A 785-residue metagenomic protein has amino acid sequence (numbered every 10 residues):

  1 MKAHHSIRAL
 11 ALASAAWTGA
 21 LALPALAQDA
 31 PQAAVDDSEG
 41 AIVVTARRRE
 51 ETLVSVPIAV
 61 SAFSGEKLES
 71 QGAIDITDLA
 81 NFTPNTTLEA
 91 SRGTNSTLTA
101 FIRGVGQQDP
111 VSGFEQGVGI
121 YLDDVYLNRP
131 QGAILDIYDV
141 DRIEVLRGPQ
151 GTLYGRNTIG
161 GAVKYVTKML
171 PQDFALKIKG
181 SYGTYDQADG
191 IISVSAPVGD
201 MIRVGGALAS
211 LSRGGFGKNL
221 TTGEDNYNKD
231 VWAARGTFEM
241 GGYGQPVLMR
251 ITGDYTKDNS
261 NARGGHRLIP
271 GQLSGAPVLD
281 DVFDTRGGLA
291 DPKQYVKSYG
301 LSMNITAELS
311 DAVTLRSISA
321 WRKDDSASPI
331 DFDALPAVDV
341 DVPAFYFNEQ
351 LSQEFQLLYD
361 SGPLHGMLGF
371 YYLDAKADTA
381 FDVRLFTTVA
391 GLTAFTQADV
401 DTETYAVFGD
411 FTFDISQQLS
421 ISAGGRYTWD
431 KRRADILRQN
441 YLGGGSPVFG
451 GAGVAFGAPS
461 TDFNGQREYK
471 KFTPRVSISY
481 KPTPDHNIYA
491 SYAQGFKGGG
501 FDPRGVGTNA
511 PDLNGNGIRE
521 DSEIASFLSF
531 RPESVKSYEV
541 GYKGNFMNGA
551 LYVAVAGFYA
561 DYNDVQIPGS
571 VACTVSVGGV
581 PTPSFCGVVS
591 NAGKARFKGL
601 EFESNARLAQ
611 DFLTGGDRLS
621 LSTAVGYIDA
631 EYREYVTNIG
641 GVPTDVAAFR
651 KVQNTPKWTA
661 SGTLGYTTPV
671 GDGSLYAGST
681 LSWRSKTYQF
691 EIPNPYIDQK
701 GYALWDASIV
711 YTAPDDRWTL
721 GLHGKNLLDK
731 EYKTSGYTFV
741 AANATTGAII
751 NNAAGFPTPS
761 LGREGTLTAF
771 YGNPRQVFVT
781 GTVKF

Functional and structural regions predicted by a protein language model:
M1-Q71, T77-N81, S195, M249 (+3 more regions): N-terminal Sec signal peptide and the immediately downstream disordered periplasmic leader that contains the TonB box
D37-D173, V540: Acidic, small-polar-rich N-terminal luminal/periplasmic segments of exported/outer-membrane proteins
E115-G117, R129, I137-R147, T152-N219 (+7 more regions): Outer-membrane beta-barrel translocator/receptor signature
P171-D173, S181, I192-A290, D324-V338 (+5 more regions): Periplasmic-side early beta-strands and strand-to-turn transitions of outer-membrane beta-barrels
G217-D225, R263-G287, D331-V342, A380-Q397 (+6 more regions): Solvent-exposed loop segments that connect transmembrane elements
S302-E308, T314-F332, K481, N487-A493 (+6 more regions): Membrane-embedded beta-barrel scaffold of Gram-negative outer-membrane proteins
Q417, I421, A550-Y562, P583-E691 (+1 more regions): Gram-negative outer-membrane beta-barrel transporters
S682-F690, Y711-F785: C-terminal beta-signal and adjacent terminal beta-strands/loops of Gram-negative outer-membrane beta-barrel proteins
